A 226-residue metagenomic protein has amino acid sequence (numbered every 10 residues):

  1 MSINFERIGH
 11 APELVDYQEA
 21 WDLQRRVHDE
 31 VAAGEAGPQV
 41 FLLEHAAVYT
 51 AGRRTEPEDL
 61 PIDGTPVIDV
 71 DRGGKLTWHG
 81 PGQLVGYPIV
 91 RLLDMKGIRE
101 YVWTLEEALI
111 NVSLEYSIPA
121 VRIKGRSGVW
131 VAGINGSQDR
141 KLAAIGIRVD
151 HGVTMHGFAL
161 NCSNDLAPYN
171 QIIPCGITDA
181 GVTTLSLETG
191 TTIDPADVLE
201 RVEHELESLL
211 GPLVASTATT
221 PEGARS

Functional and structural regions predicted by a protein language model:
M1-L142, A167, Q171, T192-A196 (+2 more regions): N-terminal lobe of the biotin/lipoate ligase/transferase fold
E44-A46, V149, C162: Residues immediately flanking
S113, L206-P212: A common structural junction motif
A132-G133, V149-H151: Short, low-complexity Ser/Thr-rich regulatory SLiMs
I145: Two-metal-ion RNase H-like nuclease active-site motif
H151-L166: Conserved phosphate/anionic-ligand binding catalytic regions in large, soluble enzymes, centered on
S163-E207: A hydrophobic, small-residue-rich beta->alpha segment in the mid-to-C-terminal subdomain of diverse proteins
